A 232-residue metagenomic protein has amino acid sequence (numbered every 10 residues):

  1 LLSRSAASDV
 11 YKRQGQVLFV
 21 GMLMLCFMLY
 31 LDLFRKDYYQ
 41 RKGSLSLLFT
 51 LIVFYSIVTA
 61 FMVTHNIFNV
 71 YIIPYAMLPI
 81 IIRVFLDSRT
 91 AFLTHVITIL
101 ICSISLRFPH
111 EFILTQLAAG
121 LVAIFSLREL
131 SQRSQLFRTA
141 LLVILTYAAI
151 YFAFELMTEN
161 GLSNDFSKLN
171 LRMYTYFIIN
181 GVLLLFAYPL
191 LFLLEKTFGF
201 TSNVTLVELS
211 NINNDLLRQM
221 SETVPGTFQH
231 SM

Functional and structural regions predicted by a protein language model:
L1-A7, Y11: Single conserved hydrophobic/aromatic residue that forms the stacking wall/gate of nucleotide- or nucleobase-binding
D9-M22: N-terminal membrane-entry
G21-Y30, A76, G120: Central hydrophobic cores of alpha-helical transmembrane segments in multi-pass inner-membrane proteins across all
M24-L48: Juxtamembrane interface at the cytosolic side of transmembrane helices
F34, Y38, I57-T59, T64-Q229: Generic detector of multi-pass transmembrane helix bundles and their immediately adjacent loops in polytopic membrane
L47-Y55: Alpha-helical transmembrane segments
M232: His-Asp-centered metal-binding catalytic motifs of divalent-metal-dependent phosphohydrolases/nucleases
